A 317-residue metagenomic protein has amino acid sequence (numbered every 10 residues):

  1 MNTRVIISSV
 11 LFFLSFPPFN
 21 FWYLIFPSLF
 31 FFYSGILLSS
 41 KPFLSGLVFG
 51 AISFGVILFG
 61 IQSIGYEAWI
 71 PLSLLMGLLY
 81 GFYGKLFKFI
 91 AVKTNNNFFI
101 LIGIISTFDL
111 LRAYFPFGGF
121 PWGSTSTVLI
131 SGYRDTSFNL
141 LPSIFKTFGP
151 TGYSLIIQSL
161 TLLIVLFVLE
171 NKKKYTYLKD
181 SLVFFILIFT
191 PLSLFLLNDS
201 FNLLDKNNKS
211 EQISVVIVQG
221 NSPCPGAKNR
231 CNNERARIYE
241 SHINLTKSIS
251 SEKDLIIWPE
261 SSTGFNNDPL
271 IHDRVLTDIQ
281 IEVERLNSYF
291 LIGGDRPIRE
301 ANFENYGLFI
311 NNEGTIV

Functional and structural regions predicted by a protein language model:
M1-N202: Membrane-embedded alpha-helical bundles of multi-pass enzymes that act on lipidic or dolichyl-linked glycan substrates
L197-V317: Soluble catalytic regions of membrane-associated enzymes that act on cell-envelope and secretory-pathway components
